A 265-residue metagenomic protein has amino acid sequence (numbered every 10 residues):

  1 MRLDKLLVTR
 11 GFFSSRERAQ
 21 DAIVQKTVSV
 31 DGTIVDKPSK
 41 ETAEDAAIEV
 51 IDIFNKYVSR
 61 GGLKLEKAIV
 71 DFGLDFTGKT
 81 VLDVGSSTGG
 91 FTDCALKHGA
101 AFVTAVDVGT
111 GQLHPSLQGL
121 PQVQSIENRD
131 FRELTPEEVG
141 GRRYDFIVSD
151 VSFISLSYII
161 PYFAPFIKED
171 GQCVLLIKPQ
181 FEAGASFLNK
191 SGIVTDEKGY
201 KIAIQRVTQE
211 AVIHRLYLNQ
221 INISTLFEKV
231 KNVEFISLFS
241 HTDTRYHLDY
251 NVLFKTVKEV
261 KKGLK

Functional and structural regions predicted by a protein language model:
M1-A46, T80-V81: A basic, amphipathic helix-loop patch mediating RNA/tRNA/ribosome contacts
V28, A101-V106: Short beta-strand element of Class I
F76-S87: Conserved class I S-adenosyl-L-methionine
T104-L156: S-adenosyl-L-methionine
S157-C173: A short glycine-rich, Lys/Arg-flanked "PGG" loop and its adjoining helix->strand segment in the class I
D170-I177, A183: Conserved beta-strand signature within the Rossmann-like core of class I S-adenosyl-L-methionine
P179-T195: Short, glycine-/aromatic-enriched active-site segment of Class I SAM-dependent methyltransferases
V233, S240-K265: Flexible, glycine-/basic-rich loop-and-beta segments that form/coincide with the SAM-dependent methyltransferase
